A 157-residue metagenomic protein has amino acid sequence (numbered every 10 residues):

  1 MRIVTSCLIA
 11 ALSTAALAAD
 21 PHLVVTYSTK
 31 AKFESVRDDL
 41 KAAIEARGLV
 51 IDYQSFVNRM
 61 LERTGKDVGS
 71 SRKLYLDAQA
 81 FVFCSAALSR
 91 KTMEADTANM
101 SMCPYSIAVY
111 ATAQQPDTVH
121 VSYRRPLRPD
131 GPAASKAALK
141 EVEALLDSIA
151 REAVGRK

Functional and structural regions predicted by a protein language model:
M1-I9: Sec-dependent signal peptide recognition, specifically the positively charged N-region followed immediately by
S13-A16: N-terminal signal peptide c-region/cleavage motif recognized by signal peptidases
A18-I51, S55-N58: Terminal, regulation- and interaction-focused segments at domain boundaries
T29-R37, Q54, S71-L74, P132-S135 (+2 more regions): Solvent-exposed, acidic/flexible segments
L40, R47-I51, G65, A150-K157: Sec/Tat-exported extracytoplasmic proteins
E45, Y110-D117: A short, structured loop/turn motif at beta-sheet edges
F56-M102: Compact, glycine-rich, soluble single-domain proteins
V121-K157: C-terminal partner/receptor-binding element of secreted or periplasmic proteins
